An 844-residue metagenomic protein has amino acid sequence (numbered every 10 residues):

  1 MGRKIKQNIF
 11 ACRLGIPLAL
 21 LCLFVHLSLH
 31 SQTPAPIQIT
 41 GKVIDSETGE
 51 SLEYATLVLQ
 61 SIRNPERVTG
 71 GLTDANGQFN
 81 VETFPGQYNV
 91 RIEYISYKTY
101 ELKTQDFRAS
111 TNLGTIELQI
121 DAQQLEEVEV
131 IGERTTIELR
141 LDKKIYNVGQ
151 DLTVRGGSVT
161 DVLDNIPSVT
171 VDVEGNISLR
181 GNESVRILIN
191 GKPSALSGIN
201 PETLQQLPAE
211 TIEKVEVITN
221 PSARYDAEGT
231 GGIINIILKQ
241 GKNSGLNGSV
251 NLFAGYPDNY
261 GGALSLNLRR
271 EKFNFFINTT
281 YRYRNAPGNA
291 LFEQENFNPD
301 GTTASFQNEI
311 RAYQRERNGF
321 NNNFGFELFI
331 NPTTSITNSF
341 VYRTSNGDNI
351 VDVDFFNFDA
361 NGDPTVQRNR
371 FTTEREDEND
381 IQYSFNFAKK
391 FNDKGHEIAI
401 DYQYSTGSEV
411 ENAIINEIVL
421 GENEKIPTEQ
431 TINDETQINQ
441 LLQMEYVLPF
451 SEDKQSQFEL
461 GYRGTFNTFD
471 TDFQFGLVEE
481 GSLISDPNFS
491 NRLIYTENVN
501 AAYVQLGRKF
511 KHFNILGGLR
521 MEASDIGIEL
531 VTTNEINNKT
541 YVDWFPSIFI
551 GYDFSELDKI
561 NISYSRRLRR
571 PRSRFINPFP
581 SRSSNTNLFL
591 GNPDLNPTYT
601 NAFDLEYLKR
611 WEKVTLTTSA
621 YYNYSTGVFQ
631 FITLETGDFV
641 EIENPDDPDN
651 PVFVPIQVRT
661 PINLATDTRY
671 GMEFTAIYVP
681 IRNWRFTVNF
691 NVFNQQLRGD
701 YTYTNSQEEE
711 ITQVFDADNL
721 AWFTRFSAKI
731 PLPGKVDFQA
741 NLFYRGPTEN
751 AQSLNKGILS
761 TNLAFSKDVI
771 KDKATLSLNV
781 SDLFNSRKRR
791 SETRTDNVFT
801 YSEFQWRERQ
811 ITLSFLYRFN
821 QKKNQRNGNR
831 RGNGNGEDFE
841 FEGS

Functional and structural regions predicted by a protein language model:
Q38, D258-A286, T302-V351, N379-I381 (+2 more regions): Transmembrane beta-barrel wall of Gram-negative outer-membrane proteins
I44-E47, T56-Q60, E93-Y97, S110-L152 (+3 more regions): Short, acidic, small-residue-rich periplasmic hinge/interaction motif at the N-terminus of Gram-negative outer-membrane
I62-Q78: Short, acidic Ser/Thr/Gly-rich low-complexity loop/linker segments typical of extracellular and cell-surface proteins
N80, V159, N165, K192-T219: Short acidic/polar hinge/loop motifs at secondary-structure boundaries that mediate gating or recognition
G114-E117, V159-T160, N200-E202, V217 (+2 more regions): N-terminal periplasmic accessory domains that precede and gate Gram-negative outer-membrane beta-barrel machines
N321-S345, T372-E529, T617-Y622, T668-F693: Face-selective signature of the C-terminal outer-membrane beta-barrel domain
Q430-T431, N439-Q443, I484-N491, T496 (+6 more regions): Outer membrane beta-barrel strand-and-loop segments of large Gram-negative receptors, especially TonB-dependent
D525-I526, E556-A602, Y622-V654, R659 (+1 more regions): Surface-exposed extracellular loop regions of Gram-negative outer-membrane beta-barrel proteins, predominantly
